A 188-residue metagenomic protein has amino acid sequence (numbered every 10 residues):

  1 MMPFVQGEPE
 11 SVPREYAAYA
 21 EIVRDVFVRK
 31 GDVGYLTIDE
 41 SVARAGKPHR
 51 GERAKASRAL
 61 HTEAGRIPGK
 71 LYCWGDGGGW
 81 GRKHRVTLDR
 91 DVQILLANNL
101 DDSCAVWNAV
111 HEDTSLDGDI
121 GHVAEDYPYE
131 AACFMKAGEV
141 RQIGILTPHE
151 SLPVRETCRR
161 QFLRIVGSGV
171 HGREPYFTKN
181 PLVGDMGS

Functional and structural regions predicted by a protein language model:
M1-R90: Signature of the catalytic double-stranded beta-helix
Q6, K30-V33, D117-I120, V183-M186: Feature targets compositionally biased, intrinsically disordered low-complexity regions with long contiguous runs
R24-F27, L100, G167: Generic secondary-structure transition motif, activating predominantly at the C-termini of alpha-helices
Y35-T37, L95-A97, Q142-G144, R164: A structural signal for short, well-ordered beta-strand segments and their strand-loop junctions that often border
L36-I38, C104, H149: Generic hydrophobic, helix-prone segments enriched in Leu/Val/Ile
S41, E63, L100-D101, L182 (+1 more regions): Intrinsic disorder/low-complexity detector
R53-A137, R173-Y176: Catalytic core of non-heme Fe(II) oxygenases with the double-stranded beta-helix
I120-S188: Catalytic core of Fe(II)/2-oxoglutarate
